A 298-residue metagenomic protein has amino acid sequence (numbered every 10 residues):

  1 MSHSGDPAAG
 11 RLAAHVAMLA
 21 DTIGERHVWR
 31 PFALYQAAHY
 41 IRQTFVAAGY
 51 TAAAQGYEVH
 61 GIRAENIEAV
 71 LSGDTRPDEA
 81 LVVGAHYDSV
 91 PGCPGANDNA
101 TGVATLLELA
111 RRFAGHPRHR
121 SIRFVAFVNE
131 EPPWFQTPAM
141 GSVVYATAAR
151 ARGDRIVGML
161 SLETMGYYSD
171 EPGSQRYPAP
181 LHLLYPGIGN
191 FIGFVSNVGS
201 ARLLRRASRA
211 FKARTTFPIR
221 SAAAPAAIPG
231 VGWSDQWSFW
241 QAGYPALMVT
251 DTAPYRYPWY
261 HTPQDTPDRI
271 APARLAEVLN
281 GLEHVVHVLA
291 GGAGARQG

Functional and structural regions predicted by a protein language model:
M1-Q36, A48, D88, Y255-D265: N-terminal capping segment at the start of a domain
R11-A14, M18, F32, Q36-A52 (+9 more regions): Extracytoplasmic/secreted proteins, especially bacterial periplasmic and envelope-associated proteins
L12-A13, R76-A85, R118-S121, V249: Short coil-to-beta-strand
A14-D74, R220-A222: A non-catalytic alpha/beta surface segment that caps or lines the substrate-entry region of metallo-dependent hydrolase
A17-V28, R42, V46-T51, A110-R118 (+6 more regions): Sec-exported extracytoplasmic/periplasmic mature domains
E68, L81-G84, R123-A126, V157-L162 (+1 more regions): Structural recognition of the beta-strand scaffold that forms the well-ordered cores of secreted hydrolase catalytic
V90-R205, I228-V231: Acidic/histidine-rich catalytic neighborhood of metal-dependent amide-processing enzymes
M165, S169-R296: Active-site-adjacent substrate-binding region of metalloamidase/peptidase-like peptide-processing proteins
